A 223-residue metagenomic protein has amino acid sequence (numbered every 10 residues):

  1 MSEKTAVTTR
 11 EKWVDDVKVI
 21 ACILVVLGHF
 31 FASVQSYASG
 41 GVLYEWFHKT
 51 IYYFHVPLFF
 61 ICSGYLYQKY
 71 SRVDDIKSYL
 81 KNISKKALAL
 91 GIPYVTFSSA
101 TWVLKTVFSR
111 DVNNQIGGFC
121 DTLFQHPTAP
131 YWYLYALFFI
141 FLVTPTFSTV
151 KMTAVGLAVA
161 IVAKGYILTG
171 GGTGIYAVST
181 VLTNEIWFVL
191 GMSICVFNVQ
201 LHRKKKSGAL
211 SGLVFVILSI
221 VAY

Functional and structural regions predicted by a protein language model:
M1-R10: Short, Lys/Arg-rich, polar N-terminal cytosolic tail immediately upstream of the first transmembrane signal-anchor
R10-E11, R72-S84, V143-M152, C195-S207: Membrane-interface helix-boundary motifs at transmembrane edges
K12-S71, L90-S98: Functionally critical transmembrane alpha-helices in membrane proteins and complexes, commonly lining
V34-A38, V107-D111, Y166-T173, V221-Y223: Juxtamembrane "helix-exit" motif on the non-cytosolic side of transmembrane helices
Y44-V56, C120-Y135, L168-V189, I220-Y223: Interfacial loop-to-helix transition and helix-capping segments at the boundaries of transmembrane helices
K49-L58, Y70-K105, D111-A129, I140 (+2 more regions): Transmembrane alpha-helical segments and their boundary/interface "anchor" motifs in multi-pass integral membrane
S63-Y67, F139-F147, I186-N198: Transmembrane alpha-helical segments
H202-Y223: Alpha-helical transmembrane segments and terminal signal-anchor/GPI-anchor hydrophobic tails, characterized by long
